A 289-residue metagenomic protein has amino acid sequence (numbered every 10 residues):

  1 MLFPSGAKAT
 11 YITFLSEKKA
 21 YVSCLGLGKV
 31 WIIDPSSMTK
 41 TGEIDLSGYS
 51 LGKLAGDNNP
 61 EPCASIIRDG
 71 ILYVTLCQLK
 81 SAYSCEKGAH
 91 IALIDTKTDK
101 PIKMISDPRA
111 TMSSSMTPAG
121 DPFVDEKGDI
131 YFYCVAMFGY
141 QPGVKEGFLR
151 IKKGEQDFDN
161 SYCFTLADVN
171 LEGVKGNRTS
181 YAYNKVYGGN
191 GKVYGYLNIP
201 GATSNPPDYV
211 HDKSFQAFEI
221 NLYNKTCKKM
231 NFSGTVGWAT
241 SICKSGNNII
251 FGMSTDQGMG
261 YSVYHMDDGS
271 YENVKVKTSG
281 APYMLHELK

Functional and structural regions predicted by a protein language model:
M1-E17, S23-W31, P35-A64: Asp-box/WD-like beta-propeller blade repeats and closely related beta-sheet repeat scaffolds
M1-F3, K40-K53, P101-R109, F158-E172 (+2 more regions): Beta-propeller fold detector
G6-T13, N58-A64, S113-D121, N170-V186 (+2 more regions): Repeated scaffold domains used in trafficking and secretory/extracellular systems, primarily beta-propellers
E17-K18, D69-G70, K127-G128, N190-G191 (+1 more regions): Short coil/turn segments that connect the beta-strands within blades of beta-propeller domains
G26-K29, L79-Y83, M137-Q141, P200-N205 (+1 more regions): Short glycine/acidic-enriched loop and turn motifs that connect beta-strands
E86-D99, V144-Q156, D212-L222, H265: Beta-propeller blade signature
Y131-S204: Long, well-ordered mid-to-C-terminal structural blocks that present hydrophobic/aromatic surfaces
R178-M253: Loop/turn-rich, solvent-exposed surfaces of beta-rich toroidal or solenoidal domains
